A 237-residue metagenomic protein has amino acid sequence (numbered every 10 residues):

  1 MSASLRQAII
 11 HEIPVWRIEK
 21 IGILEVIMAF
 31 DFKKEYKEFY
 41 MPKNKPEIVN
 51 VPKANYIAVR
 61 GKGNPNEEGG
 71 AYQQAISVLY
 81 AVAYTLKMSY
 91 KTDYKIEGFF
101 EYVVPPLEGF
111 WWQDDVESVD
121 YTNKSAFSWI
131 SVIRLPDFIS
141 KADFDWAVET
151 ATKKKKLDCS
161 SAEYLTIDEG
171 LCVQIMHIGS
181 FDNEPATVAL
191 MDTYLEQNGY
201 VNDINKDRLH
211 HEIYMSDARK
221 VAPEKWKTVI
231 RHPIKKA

Functional and structural regions predicted by a protein language model:
S4-R6, I133: Serine/proline-rich low-complexity intrinsically disordered segments, especially terminal tails, linkers
R6-Q7, G199: A broad structural signal for alpha-helix termini and local helix breaks/kinks
Q7-A8, G22: N-terminal amphipathic/hydrophobic targeting modules at extreme N-termini, encompassing cleavable Sec/SRP-type signal
E19: An acidic-aromatic loop/edge-strand motif
I23-A237: A solvent-exposed interaction/effector surface
